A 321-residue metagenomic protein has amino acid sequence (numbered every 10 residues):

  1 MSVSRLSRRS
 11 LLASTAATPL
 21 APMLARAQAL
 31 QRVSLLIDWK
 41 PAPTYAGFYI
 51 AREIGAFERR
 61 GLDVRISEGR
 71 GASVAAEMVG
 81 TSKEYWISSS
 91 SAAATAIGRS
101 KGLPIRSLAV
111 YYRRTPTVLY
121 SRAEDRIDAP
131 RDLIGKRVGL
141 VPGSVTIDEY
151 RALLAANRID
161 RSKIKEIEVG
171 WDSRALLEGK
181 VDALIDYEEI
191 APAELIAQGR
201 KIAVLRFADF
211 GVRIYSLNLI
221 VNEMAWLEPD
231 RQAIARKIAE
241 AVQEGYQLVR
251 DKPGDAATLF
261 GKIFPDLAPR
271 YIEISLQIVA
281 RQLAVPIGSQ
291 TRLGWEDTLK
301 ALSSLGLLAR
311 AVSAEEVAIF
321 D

Functional and structural regions predicted by a protein language model:
M1-T18: N-terminal secretory signal peptides and thylakoid transit peptides that target proteins across membranes
R8, A129-P130, A314: Structural motif detector for alpha-helix initiation sites
M23-A27: Sec/Tat signal peptide C-region and signal peptidase I cleavage site
Q28-I159, I164-E168, A175-E178, D182-E189 (+2 more regions): Short, glycine-/small- and polar/acidic-enriched structural segments that line small-molecule recognition paths
G55, E77, A96, R131 (+10 more regions): Solvent-exposed, polar/charged alpha-helical surfaces in well-ordered, non-transmembrane soluble domains, broadly
A93, D172-F264: Pocket-lining segment of extracytoplasmic ligand-binding domains
P229-L307: Secondary-structure end/capping motifs
L299-D321: Conserved C-terminal helix/tail region of periplasmic/extracytoplasmic solute-binding proteins
